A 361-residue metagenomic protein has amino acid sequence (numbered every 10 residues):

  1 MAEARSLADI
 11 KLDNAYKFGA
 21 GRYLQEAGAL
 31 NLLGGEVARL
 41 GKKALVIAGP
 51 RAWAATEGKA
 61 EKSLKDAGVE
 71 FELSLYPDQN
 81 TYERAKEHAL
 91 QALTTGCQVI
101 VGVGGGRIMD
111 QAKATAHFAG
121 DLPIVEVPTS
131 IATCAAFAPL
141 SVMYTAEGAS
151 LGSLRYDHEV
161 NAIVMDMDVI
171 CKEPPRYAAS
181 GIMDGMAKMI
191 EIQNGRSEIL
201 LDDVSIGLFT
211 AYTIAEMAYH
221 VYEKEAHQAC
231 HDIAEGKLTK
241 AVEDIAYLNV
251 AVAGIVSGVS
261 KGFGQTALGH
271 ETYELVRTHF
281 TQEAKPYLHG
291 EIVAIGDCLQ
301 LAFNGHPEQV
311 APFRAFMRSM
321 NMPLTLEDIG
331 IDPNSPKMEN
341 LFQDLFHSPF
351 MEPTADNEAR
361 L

Functional and structural regions predicted by a protein language model:
A2-I10, E198, H306-L361: C-terminal charged capping/lid subdomain of soluble metabolic enzymes
A2-V99, L326: ATP/NTP phosphate-donor binding region
G21, F118-Y212: A glycine/threonine-rich phosphate-anchoring loop and its flanking beta-alpha core in nucleotide/phosphate-binding
L30, W53-E57, R107-A114, T133-F137 (+1 more regions): Short glycine/serine/threonine-rich phosphate/pyrophosphate-binding segments that cradle anionic phosphate groups
A38, K65, V69, L93 (+15 more regions): Generic secondary-structure signature for well-ordered alpha-helical cores
A92-S130: A short, small-residue-rich loop immediately preceding and capping a beta-strand
D203-F316: Active-site segments that bind and position negatively charged phosphate/pyrophosphate groups
